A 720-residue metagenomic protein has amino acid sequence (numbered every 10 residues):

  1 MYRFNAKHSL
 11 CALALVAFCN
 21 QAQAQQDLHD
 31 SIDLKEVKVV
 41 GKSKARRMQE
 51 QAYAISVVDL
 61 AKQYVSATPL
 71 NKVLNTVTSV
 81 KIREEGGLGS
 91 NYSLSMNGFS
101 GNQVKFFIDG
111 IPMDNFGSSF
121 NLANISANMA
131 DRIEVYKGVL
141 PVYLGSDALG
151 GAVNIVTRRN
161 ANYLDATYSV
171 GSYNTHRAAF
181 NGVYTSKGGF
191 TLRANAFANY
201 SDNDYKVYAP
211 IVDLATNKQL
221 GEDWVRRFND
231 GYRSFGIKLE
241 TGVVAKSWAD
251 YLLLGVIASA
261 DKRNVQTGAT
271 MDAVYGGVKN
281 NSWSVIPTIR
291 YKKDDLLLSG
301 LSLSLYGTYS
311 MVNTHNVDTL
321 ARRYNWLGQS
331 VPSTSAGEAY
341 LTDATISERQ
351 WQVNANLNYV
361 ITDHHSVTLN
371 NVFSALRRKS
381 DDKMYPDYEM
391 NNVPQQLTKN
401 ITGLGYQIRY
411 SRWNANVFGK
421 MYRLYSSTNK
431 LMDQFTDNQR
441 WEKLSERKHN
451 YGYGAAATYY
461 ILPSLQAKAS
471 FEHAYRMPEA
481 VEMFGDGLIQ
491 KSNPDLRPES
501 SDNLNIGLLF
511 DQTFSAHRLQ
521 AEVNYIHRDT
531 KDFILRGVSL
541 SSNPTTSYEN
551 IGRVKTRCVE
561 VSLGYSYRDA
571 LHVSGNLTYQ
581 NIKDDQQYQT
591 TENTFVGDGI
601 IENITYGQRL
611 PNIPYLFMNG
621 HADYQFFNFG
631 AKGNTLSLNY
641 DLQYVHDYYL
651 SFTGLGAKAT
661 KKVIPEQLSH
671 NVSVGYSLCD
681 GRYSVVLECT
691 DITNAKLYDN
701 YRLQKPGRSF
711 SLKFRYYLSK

Functional and structural regions predicted by a protein language model:
L34-Y64, S93: N-terminal periplasmic "start-of-domain" segments of outer-membrane beta-barrel proteins
E36, L70-V73, S90-S95, F120-A123 (+4 more regions): N-terminal periplasmic accessory domains that precede and gate Gram-negative outer-membrane beta-barrel machines
N71-P112: Extracytoplasmic beta-strand/coil segments of soluble accessory domains associated with Gram-negative outer-membrane
I111-K137: Short acidic/polar hinge/loop motifs at secondary-structure boundaries that mediate gating or recognition
L239-D261, S282-N438, E442-K443, R447-G454 (+5 more regions): Face-selective signature of the C-terminal outer-membrane beta-barrel domain
K468-E472, E499-R557, T578, K583-D584 (+1 more regions): Membrane-embedded beta-barrel scaffold of Gram-negative outer-membrane proteins
A521, I526-D529, S547-Y649: Gram-negative outer-membrane beta-barrel transporters
I526, T530-D532, V573, L638-S669 (+1 more regions): C-terminal beta-signal and adjacent terminal beta-strands/loops of Gram-negative outer-membrane beta-barrel proteins
